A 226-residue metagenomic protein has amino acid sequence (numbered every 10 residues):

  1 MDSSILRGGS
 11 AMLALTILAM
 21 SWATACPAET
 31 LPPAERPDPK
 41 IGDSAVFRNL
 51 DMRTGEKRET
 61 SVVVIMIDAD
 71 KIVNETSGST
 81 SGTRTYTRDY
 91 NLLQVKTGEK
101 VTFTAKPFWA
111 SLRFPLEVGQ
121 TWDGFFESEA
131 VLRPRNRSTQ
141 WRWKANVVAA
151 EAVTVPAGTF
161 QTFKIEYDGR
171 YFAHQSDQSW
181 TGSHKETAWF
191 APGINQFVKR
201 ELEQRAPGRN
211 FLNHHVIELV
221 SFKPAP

Functional and structural regions predicted by a protein language model:
D2-L13: Bacterial N-terminal signal peptides that target proteins for export
A11-S21: Bacterial N-terminal signal peptides
C26-F103, S128-P226: Acidic, serine/threonine-rich low-complexity disordered tracts
G119-T121: Surface-exposed helix/loop patches within compact recognition domains
